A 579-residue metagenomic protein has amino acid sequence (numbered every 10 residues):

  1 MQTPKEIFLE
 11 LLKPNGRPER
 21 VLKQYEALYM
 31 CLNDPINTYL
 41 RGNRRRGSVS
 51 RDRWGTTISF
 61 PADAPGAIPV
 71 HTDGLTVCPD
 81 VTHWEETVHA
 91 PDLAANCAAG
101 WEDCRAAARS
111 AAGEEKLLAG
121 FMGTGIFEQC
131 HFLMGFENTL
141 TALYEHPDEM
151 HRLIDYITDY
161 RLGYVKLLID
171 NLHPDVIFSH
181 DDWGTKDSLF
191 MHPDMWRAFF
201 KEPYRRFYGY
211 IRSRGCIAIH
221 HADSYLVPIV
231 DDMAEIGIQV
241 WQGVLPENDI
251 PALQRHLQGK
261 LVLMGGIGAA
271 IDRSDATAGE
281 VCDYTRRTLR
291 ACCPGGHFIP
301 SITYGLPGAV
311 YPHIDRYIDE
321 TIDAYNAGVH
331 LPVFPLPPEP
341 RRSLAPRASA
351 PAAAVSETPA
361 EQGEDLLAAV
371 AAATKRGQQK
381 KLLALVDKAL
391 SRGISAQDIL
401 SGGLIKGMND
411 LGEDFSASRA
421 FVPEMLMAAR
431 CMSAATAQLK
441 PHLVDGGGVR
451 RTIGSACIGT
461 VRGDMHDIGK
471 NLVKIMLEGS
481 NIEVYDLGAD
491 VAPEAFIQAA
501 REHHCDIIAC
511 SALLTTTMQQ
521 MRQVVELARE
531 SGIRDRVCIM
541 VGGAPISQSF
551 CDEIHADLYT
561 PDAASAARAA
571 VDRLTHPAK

Functional and structural regions predicted by a protein language model:
M1-E26, R51, F60, H89-S349: Active-site loop segments of alpha/beta catalytic cores
E26-M30, N248, A544-I546: Short, polar loop motifs at secondary-structure junctions
C31-R105: Helix-coil boundary/capping segments in enzymes
D283-Y325, V524-K579: Active-site/ligand-binding-proximal alpha/beta "capping" segment
P351-G448: Long amphipathic alpha-helical segments
V444-V461: Glycine/charge-rich, flexible interdomain linkers and switch-proximal surface loops that mediate coupling
K470-S480, Y485-A556, S565, A569-V571: Cofactor-cradling patches in redox/metallo enzymes
